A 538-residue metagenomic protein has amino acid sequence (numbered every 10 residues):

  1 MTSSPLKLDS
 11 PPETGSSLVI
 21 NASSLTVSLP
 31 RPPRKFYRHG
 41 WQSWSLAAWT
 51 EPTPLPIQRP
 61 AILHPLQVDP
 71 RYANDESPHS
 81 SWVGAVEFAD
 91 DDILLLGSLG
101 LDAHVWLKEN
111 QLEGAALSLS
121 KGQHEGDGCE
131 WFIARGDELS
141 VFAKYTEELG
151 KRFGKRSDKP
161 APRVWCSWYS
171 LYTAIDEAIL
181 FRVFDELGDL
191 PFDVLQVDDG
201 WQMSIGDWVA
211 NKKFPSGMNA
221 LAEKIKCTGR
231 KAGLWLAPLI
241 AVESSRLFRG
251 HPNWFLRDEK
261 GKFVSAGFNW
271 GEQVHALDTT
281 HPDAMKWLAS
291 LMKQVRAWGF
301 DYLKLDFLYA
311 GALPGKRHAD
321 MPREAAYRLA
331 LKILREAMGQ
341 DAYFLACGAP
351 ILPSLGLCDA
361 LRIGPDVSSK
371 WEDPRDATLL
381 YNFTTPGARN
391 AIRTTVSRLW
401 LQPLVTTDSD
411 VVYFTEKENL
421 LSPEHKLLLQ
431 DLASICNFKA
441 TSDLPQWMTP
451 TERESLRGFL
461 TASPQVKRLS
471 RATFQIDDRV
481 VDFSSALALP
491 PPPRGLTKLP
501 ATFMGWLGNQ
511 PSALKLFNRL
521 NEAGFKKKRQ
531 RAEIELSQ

Functional and structural regions predicted by a protein language model:
M1-E148: N-terminal accessory beta-strand-rich subdomains and adjacent acidic, glycine-rich linkers that precede catalytic cores
T53-L55, L66, P70-P78, W82-F88 (+7 more regions): Hydrophobic, Leu/Ile/Phe/Ala-enriched alpha-helical segments that form helix-helix packing faces
Q58, D91, P160-P162, L429: Sequence-level motif detector for i,i+2 pairs with an aromatic at +2
I62-G97, R182-V209, K213, A222: N-terminal start-of-domain structural block
S120-G126, R323, R328-Q538: Active-site-proximal substrate-binding groove within the catalytic cores of carbohydrate-active enzymes
R135-A143, S167-D189, A232-G250: N-terminal-biased segments
E147-V194, D198-M203: An acidic-aromatic substrate-binding cleft motif
P191-V412, N419: Aromatic- and carboxylate-enriched substrate-binding clefts and catalytic-loop regions of carbohydrate-active enzymes
